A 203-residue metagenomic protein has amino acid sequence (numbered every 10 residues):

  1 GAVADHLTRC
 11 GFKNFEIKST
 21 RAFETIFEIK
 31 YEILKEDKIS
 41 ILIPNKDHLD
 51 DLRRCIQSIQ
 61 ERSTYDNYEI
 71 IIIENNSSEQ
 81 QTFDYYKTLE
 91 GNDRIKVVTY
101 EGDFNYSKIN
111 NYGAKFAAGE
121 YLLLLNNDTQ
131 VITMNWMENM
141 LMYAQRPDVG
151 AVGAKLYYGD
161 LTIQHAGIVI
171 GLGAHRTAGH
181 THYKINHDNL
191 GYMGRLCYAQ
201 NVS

Functional and structural regions predicted by a protein language model:
G1-I39, L49-C55, S78-E79, D84 (+2 more regions): Non-catalytic membrane-proximal stalk/linker segments that position and tether the catalytic domains
D37-L42, E69: Cell-envelope/extracellular polymer assembly enzymes that use nucleotide-activated donors
Q57-N67: Short, acidic, metal-binding catalytic loop of nucleotide-sugar glycosyltransferases
E74-Y85, G102, Q130: A conserved acidic beta->alpha catalytic loop
Y100-A117, N135: Glycine-rich, basic loop-to-helix element that forms the pyrophosphate-binding segment of sugar-nucleotide handling
N105-K108, K115, G171-S203: A recurrent flexible, glycine/aromatic-enriched loop bordering the glycosyltransferase active site that acts as
L122: Short aromatic/hydrophobic "clamp" motif used to bind/position activated sugar donors
T129-H175: Conserved donor NDP-sugar-binding/catalytic core segment of glycosyltransferases
